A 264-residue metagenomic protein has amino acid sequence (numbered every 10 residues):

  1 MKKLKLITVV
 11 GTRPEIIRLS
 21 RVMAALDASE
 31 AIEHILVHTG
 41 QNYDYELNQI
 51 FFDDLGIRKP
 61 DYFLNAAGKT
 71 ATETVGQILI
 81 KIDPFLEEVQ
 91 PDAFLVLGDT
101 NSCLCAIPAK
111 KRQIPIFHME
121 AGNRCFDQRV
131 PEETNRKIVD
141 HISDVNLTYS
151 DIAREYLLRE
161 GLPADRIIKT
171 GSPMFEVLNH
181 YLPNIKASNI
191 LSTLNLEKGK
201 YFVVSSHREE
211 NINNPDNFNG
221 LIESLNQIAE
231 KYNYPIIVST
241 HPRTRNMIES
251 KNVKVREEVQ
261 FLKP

Functional and structural regions predicted by a protein language model:
M1-Q41: N-terminal subdomain of nucleotide-sugar transferases
I7-V10, I16-A25, F51, F63-P163: Active-site and donor-binding regions of nucleotide-sugar-utilizing enzymes
T8, L36-H38, V96, H118 (+3 more regions): Structural beta-sheet core signal
G11-T12, T39-Q41, A121, S172 (+2 more regions): Cofactor-binding loop segments of dinucleotide-utilizing enzymes, especially the Rossmann-like FAD- and NAD(P)+-binding
Q41, Q49, K186-P264: Donor-nucleotide binding loops and adjacent catalytic segments primarily of GT-B fold Leloir glycosyltransferases
N42-E46, N65, I142-N217: A nucleotide-sugar donor-handling region in carbohydrate enzymes
N42-R58: N-terminal beta-loop-helix "entrance" segment that forms/cooperates in small-molecule cofactor or anionic ligand
